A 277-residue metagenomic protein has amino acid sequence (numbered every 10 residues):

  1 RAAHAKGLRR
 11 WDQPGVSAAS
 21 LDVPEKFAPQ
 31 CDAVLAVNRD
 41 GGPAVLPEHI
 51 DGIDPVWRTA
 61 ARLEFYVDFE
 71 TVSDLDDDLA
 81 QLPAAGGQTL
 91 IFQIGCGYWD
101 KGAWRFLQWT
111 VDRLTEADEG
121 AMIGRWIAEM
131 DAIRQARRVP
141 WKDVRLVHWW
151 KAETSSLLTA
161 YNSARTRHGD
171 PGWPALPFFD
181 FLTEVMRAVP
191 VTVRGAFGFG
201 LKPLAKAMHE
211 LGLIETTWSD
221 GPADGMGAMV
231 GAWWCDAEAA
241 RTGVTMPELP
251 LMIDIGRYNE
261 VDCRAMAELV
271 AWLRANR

Functional and structural regions predicted by a protein language model:
R1-A3, L204, M208-R277: Acidic, Mg2+-coordinating catalytic module of metal-dependent nucleases/exonucleases that use a two-metal-ion mechanism
R1-L63, V67: N-terminal accessory regions of nucleic-acid-interacting proteins
V16, D78-L82, T159-N162, L269-A271: Composition- and surface-driven signal marking solvent-exposed, interaction-prone regions in large proteins
G41-R138, A164-R167: Conserved RNase H-like, two-metal-ion catalytic cores of nucleic-acid enzymes
R58-L63, A85-Q88, D118, M122 (+6 more regions): Secondary-structure capping and boundary motifs in well-ordered enzyme cores
Y66-F69, I94, L201-A205, N259: Long, contiguous hydrophobic alpha-helical segments, chiefly transmembrane helices and signal peptides
F69-S73, Y98-D100, R113-T115, W150-E153 (+3 more regions): Short, flexible loop/turn elements at secondary-structure junctions
L107-V230: Conserved DEDDh/DEDDy metal-dependent 3′-5′ exonuclease domain
